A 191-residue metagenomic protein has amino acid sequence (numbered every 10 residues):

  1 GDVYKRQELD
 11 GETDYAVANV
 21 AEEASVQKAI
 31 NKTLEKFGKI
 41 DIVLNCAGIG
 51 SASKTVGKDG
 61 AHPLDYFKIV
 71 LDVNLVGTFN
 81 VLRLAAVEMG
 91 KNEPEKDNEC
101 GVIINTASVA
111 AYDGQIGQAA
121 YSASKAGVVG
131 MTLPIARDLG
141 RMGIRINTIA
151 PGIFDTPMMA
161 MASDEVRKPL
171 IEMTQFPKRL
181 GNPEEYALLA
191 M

Functional and structural regions predicted by a protein language model:
G1-Y4: Short, small-residue-biased leader/transition segments that mark boundaries at the very start of proteins
V17-A29, L64, E184: The beta1-alpha1 cofactor-binding region of Rossmann-like NAD(H)/NADP(H)-dependent oxidoreductases
I49, G60-N80, I104, V128: Catalytic Tyr-X3-Lys loop
G50-K68, V87, K91-D97, G117-A120 (+1 more regions): Conserved mid-core segment of classical short-chain dehydrogenase/reductases
L82, S124, T132: Active-site helix of classical SDR
V87, R137-D138: Alpha-helical segment proximal to the catalytic Tyr-Lys
S108: Residue(s) in the substrate-gating loop at a strand-loop-helix junction that position the organic substrate next
T148, L170-M191: C-terminal helical subdomain
